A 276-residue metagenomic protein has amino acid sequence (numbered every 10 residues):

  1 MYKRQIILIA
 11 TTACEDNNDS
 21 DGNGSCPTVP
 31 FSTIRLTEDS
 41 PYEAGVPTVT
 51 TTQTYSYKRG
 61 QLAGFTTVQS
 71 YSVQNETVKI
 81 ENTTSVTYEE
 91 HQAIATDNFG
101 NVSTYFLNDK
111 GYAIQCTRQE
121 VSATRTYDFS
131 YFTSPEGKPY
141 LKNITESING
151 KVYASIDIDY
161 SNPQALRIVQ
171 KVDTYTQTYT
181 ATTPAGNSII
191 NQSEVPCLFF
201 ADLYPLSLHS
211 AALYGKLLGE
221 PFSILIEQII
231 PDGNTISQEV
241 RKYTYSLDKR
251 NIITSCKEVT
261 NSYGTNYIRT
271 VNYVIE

Functional and structural regions predicted by a protein language model:
M1-Q5: Conserved small/polar residues in nucleotide/adenosyl-binding loops
A10-A13: C-terminal motif of bacterial Sec signal peptides marking the signal peptidase cleavage site
D16-E276: Buried hydrophobic residues that stabilize the cores of well-folded domains
